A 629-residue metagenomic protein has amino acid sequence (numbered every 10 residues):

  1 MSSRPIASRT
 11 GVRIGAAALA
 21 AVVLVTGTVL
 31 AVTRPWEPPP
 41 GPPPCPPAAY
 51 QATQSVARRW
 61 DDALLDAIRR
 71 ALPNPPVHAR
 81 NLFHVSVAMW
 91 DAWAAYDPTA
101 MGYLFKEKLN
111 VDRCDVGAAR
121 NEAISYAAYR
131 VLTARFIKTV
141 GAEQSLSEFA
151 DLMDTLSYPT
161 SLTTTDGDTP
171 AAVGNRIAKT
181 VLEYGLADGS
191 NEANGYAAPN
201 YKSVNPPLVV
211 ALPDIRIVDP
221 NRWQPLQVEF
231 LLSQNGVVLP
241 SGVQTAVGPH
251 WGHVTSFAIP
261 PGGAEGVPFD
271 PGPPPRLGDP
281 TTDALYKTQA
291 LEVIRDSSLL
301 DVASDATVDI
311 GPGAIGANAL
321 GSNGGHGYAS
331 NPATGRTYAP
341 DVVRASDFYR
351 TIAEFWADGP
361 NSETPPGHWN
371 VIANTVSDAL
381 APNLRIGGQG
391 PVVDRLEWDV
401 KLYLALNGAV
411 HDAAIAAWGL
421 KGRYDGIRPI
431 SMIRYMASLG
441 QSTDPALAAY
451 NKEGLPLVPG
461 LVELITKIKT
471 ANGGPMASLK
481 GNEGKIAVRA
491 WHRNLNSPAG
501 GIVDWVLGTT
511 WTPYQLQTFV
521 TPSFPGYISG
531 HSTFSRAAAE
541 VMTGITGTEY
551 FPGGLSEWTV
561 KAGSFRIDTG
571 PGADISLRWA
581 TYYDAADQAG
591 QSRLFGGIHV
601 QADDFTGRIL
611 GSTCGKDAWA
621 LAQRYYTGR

Functional and structural regions predicted by a protein language model:
S2-T33: Secretory targeting and sorting signals
P35-R629: Acidic/polar surface patches and capping/hinge elements
